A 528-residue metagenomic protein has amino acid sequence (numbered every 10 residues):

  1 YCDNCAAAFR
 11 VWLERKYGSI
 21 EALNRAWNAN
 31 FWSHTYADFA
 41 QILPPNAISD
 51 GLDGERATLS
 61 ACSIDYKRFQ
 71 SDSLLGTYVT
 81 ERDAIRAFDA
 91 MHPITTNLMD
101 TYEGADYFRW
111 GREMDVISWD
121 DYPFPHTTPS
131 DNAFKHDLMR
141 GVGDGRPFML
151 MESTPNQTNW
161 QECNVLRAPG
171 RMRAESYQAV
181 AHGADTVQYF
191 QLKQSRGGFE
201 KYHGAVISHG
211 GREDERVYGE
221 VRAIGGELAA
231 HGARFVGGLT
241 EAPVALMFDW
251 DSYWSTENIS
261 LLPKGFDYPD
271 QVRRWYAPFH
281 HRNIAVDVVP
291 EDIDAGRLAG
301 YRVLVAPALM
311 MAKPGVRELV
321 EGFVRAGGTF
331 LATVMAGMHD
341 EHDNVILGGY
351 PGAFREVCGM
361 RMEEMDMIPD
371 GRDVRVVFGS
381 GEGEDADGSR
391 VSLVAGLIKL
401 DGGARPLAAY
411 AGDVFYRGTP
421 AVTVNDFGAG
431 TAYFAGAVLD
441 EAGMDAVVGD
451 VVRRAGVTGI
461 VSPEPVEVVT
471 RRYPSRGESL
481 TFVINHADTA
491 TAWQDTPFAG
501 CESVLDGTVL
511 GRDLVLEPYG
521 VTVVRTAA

Functional and structural regions predicted by a protein language model:
Y1-V116, D120-F134: Polysaccharide-binding and catalytic clefts of secreted carbohydrate-active enzymes
F39-N46, A90-M91, D100, G111 (+1 more regions): Carbohydrate-binding surfaces of carbohydrate-active enzymes
